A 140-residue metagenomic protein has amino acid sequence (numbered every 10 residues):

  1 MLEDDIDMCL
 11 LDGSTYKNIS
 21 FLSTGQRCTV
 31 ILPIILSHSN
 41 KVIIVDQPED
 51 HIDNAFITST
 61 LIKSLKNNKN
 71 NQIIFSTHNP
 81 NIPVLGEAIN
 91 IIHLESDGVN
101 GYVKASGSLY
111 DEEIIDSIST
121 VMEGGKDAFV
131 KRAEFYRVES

Functional and structural regions predicted by a protein language model:
M1-L11, T15-F21: Structural flexibility/helix-modulation signal
I6-C9, I43, A55: C-terminal amphipathic alpha-helical interaction region
L11, I35-S37, N67: Phosphate-binding P-loop
G13-T15, R27, S37, E49-D50 (+2 more regions): Short, glycine-/Ser/Thr-/acidic-enriched flexible segments
K17-I19, V30-P33, K63-S64, N79-P80: Generic recognition of flexible, low-complexity loop/linker segments
T24-V45: GG-anchored amphipathic helix commonly corresponding to the ABC/SMC/Rad50 NBD signature/C-loop
V45-E49, D53: Walker B catalytic motif
T58-S140: C-terminal lobe/lid and adjacent interdomain/linker elements of RecA-like ASCE P-loop ATPase modules
